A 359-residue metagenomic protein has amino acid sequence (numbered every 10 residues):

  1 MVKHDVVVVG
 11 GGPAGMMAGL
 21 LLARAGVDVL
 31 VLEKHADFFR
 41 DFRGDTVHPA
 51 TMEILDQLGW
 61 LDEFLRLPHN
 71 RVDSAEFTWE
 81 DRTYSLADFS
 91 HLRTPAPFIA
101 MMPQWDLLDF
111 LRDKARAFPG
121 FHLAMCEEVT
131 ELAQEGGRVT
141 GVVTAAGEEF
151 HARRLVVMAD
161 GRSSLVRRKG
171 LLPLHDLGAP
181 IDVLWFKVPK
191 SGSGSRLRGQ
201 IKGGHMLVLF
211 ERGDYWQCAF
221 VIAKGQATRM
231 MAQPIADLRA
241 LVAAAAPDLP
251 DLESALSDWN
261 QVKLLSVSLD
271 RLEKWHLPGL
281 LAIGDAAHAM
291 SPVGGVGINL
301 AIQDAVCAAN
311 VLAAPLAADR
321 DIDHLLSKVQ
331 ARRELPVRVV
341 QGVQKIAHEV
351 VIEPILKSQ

Functional and structural regions predicted by a protein language model:
M1-A14: Beta1/beta-strand and adjacent pyrophosphate-binding region of the FAD-binding site in flavoprotein oxidoreductases
M1-K3, E53, Q57-K169, L177-V183 (+2 more regions): Conserved N-terminal helical subregion
A23-R43: Glycine-rich FAD pyrophosphate-binding loop
A36-D56: Conserved N-terminal glycine-rich FAD pyrophosphate-binding loop of Rossmann-like flavoproteins
R138-E149, R154-V267, R271-L272, H276: Conserved FAD-binding catalytic core of PHBH/FMO-like flavoproteins
L269-R271, A287-N299: Glycine-rich phosphate/pyrophosphate-binding beta-alpha loops
H276-P292: Short FAD-binding loop at a beta-strand-to-alpha-helix junction that anchors the flavin cofactor in diverse
N310-Q359: C-terminal helical "tail/cap" subdomain of flavin- and related membrane-associated enzymes
